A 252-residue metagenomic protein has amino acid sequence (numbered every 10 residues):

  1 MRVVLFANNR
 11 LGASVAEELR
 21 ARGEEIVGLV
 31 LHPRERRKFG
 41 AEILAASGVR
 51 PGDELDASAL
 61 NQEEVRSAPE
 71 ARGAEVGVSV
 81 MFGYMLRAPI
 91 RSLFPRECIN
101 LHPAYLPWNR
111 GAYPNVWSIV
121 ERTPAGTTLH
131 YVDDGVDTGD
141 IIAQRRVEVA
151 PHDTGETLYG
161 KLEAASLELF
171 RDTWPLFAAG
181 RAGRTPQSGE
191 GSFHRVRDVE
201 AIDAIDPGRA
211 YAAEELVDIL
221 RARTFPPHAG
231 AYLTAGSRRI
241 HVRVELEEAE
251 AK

Functional and structural regions predicted by a protein language model:
M1-K252: One-carbon transfer enzymes
